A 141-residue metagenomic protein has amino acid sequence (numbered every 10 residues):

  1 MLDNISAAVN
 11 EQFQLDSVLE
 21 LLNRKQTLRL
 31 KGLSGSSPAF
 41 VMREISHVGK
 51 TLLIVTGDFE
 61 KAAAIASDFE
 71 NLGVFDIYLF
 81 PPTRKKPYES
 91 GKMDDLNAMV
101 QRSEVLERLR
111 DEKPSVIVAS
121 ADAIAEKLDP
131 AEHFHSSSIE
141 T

Functional and structural regions predicted by a protein language model:
M1-T141: ASCE RecA-like P-loop NTPase motor cores that couple ATP hydrolysis to mechanical translocation on nucleic acids
